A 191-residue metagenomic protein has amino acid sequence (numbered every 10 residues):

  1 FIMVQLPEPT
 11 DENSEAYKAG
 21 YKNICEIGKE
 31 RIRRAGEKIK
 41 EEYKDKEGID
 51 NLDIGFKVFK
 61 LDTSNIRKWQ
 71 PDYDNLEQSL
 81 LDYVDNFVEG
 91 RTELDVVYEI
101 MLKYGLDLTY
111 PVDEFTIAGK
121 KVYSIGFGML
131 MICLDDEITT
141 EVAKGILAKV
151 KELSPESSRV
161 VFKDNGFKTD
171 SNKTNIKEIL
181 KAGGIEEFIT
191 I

Functional and structural regions predicted by a protein language model:
F1-I191: Accessory, often C-terminal, charged low-complexity segments
